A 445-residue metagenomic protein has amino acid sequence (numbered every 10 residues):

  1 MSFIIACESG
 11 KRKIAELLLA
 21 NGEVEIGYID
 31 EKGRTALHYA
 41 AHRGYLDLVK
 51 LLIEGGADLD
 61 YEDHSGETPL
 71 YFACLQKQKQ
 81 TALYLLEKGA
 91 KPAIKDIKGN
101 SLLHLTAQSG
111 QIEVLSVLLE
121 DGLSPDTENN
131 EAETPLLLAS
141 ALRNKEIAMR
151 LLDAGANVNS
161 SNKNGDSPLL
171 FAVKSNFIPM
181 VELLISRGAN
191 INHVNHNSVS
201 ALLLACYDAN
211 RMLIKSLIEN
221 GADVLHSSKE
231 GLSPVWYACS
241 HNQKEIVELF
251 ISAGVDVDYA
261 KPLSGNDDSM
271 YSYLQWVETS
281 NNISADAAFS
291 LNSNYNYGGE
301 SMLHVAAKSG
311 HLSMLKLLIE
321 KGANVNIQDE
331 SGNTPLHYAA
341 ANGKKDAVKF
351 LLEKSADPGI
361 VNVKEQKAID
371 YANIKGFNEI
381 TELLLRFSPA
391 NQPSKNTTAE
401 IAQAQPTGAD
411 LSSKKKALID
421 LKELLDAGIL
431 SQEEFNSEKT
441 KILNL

Functional and structural regions predicted by a protein language model:
S2-I5, S9, D121, A154 (+8 more regions): Ankyrin-repeat-protein effector appendages
I14, D47-L48, Q80-T81, E113-V114 (+7 more regions): Conserved ankyrin/ankyrin-like repeat signature
E25-I26, L59, P92, P125 (+7 more regions): Ankyrin-repeat inter-repeat connecting loop/turn
D30, D63, D96, N129 (+7 more regions): Ankyrin repeat boundary/linker residues
